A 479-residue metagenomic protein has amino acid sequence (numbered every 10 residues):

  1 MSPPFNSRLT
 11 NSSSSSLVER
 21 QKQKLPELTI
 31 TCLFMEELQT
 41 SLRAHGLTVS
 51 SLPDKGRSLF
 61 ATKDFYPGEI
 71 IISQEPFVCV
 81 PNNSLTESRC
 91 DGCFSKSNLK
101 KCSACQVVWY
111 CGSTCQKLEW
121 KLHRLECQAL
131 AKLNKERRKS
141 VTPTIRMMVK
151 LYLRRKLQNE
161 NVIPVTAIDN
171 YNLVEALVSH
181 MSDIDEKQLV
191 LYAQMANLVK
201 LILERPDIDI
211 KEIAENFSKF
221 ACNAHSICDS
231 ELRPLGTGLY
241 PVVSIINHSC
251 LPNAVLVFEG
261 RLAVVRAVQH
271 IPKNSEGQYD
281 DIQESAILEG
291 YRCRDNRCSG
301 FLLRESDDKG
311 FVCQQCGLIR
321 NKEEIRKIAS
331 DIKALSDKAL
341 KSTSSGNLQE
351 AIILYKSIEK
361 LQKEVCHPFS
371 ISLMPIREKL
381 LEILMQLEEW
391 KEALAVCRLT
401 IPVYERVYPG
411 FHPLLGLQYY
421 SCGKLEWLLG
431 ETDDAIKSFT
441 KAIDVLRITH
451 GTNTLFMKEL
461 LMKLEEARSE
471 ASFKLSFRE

Functional and structural regions predicted by a protein language model:
S2-E479: Short alpha-helical interaction motifs and adjacent low-complexity tails used for partner binding in regulatory proteins
